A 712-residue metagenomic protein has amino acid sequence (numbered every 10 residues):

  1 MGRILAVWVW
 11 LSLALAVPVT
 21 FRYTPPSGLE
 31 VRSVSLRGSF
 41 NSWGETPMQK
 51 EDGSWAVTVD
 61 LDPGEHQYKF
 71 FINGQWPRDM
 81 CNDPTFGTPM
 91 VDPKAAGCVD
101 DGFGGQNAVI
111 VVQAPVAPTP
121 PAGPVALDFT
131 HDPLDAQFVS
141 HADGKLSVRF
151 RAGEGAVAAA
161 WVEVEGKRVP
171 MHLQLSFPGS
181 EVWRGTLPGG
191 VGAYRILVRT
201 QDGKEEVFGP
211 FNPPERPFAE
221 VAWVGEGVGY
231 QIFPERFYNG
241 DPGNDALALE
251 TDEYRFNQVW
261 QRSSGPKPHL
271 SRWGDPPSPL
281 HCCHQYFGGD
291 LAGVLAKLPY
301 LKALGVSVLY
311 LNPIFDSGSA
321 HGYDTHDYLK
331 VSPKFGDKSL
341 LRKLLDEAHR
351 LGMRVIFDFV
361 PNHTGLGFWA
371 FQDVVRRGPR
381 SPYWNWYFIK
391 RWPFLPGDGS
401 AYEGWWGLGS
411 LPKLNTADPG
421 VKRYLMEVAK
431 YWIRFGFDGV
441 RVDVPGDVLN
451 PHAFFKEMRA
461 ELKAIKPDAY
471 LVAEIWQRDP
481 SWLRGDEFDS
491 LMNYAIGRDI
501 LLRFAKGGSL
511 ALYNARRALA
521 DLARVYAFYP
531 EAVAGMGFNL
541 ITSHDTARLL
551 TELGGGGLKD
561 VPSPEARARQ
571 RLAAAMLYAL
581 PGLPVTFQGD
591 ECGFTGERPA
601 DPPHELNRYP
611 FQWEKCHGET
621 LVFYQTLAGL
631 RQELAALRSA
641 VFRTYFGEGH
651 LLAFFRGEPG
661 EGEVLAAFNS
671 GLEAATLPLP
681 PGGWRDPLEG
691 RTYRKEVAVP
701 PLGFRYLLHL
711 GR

Functional and structural regions predicted by a protein language model:
V17-E65, F71-V112, E154-G190, R199-F211: Aromatic-rich carbohydrate-binding modules that target alpha-glucans
F21-R22, V99-G155, A219-A222, Q231: Non-catalytic, glycine-rich low-complexity segments
G64, G682, P700-F704: Tight coil/turn sites that cap or link beta-strands
Q137, A142-R149, T644-P680: Carbohydrate-binding surface patches
V228, K695-R712: C-terminal beta-strand-rich structural cap/linker in extracellular carbohydrate-active enzymes
P234-V308, P313-F435, E457-A464, S481: Substrate-binding/active-site clefts of carbohydrate-active enzymes
R342-F357, N362-P379, E427-K430, R441-G537 (+5 more regions): Active-site-proximal helices and loops of the catalytic beta/alpha 8
V533-P562: Active-site clefts of carbohydrate-active enzymes
